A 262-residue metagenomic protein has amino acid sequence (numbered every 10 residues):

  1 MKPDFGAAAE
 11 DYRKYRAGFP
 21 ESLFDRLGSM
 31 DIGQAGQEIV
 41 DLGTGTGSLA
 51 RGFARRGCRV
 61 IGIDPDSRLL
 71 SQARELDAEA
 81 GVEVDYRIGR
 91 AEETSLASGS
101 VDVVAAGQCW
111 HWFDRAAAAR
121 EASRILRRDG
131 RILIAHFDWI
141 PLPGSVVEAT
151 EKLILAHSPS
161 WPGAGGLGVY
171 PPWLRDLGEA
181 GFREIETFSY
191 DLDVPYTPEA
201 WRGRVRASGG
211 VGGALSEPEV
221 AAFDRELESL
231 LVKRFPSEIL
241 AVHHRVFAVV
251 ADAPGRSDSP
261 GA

Functional and structural regions predicted by a protein language model:
M1-Q34: Conserved class I S-adenosyl-L-methionine
E38, T46-E93: Class I SAM-dependent methyltransferase SAM/SAH-binding core
L42: Conserved beta-strand/loop positions that form the S-adenosyl-L-methionine
E92-V103: A short acidic, Gly/Pro-enriched loop at the edge of an enzyme's catalytic core that lines a small-molecule cofactor
Q108: Short catalytic micro-motifs in class I SAM-dependent methyltransferases
F113-E121: A short, conserved alpha-helix within the catalytic core of class I
S123-V194: Conserved catalytic/acceptor-binding region of the Class I
P171-A262: Conserved Class I S-adenosyl-L-methionine
